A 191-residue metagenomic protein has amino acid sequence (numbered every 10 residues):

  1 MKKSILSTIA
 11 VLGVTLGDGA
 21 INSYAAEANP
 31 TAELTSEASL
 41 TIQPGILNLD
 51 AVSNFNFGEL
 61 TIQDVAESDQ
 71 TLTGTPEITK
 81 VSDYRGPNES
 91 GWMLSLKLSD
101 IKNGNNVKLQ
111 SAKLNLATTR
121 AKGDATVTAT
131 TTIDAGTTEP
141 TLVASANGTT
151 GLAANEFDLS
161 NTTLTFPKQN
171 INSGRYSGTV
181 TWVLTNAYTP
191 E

Functional and structural regions predicted by a protein language model:
M1-A25: Sec-dependent N-terminal signal peptides of Gram-positive bacterial secreted proteins and lipoproteins
K2-K3, A28, T128, T132 (+3 more regions): Intrinsic low-complexity, intrinsically disordered segments enriched in polar/basic residues
S7, N22, T35, T141-V143: Short, intrinsically disordered, low-complexity terminal segments
I9, T15, G19, A112 (+2 more regions): Low-complexity, intrinsically disordered/propeptide-like segments
L16, E33, P76, T128-A153: Local beta-strand/beta-hairpin segments that build beta-sheet-rich folds
Y24-K122, G148-E191: N-terminal small/polar-rich segments of proteins
